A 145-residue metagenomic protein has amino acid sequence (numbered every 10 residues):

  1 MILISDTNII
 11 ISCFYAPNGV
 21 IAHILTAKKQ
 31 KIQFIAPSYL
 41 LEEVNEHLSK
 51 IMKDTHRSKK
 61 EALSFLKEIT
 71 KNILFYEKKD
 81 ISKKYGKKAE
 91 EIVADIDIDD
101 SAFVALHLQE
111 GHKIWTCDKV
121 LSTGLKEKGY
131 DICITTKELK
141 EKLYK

Functional and structural regions predicted by a protein language model:
M1-A36: Short, well-structured N-terminal submotif of metal-dependent ribonuclease cores
I9-I10, L40, F103, V120-L121: Alpha-helix capping/helix-boundary segments
A16-P17, K59, I96-D97: Short gly/ser/thr-rich secondary-structure transition/capping motifs
P17, H47, E127-K128: Residue-level signal for well-ordered alpha-helical positions
K28-K31, S38-K87: PIN-domain endoribonuclease scaffold, especially VapC-family toxins
F75-W115, K119: Active-site neighborhoods of divalent-metal-dependent phosphate/nucleic-acid chemistry enzymes
L108-Q109, K113, C117-K145: Acidic, PIN/NYN-like endoribonuclease modules and their adjacent C-terminal/linker elements
